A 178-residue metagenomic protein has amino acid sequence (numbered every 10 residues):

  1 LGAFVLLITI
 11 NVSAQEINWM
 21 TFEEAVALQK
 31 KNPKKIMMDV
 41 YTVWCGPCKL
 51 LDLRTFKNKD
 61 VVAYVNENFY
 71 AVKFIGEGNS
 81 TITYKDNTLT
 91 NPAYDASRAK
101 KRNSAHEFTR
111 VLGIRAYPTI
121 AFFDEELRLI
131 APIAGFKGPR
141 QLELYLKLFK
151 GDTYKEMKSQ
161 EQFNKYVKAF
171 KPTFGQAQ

Functional and structural regions predicted by a protein language model:
L1-E16: Bacterial Sec-dependent N-terminal signal peptides
Q15, K30, G113, D124 (+1 more regions): Non-globular targeting/processing and membrane-anchoring segments
N18-I36, V65: A short beta-strand-turn-helix
M20-T21, V43, K137: Short beta->alpha linker loops
E24-V26, K59-V62, N66-A131, P139 (+1 more regions): Thioredoxin-like thiol-disulfide oxidoreductase module
N32-G46, A71: Short active-site neighborhood of thiol/selenol oxidoreductases, capturing the structured segment around
C48, N58: Ligand/cofactor pocket segment of small-molecule handling proteins
K49-L53: Detector for the c-type heme attachment site
